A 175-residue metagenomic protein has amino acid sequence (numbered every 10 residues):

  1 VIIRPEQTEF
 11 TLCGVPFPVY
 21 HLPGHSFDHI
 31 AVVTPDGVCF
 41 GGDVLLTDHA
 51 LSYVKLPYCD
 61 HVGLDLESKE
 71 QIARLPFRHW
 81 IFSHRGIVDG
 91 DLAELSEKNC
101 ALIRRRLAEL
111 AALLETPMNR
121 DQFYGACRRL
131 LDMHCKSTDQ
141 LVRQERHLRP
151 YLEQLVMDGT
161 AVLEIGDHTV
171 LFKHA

Functional and structural regions predicted by a protein language model:
V1-I2, P18, L46, G86-K98 (+4 more regions): A structural signal for the main folded, soluble domain(s) of proteins
V1-I2, Q71-P76, T160: A structural motif corresponding to the C-terminal end of an alpha-helix and its immediate exit/capping segment
V1-L12: Active-site HxH/HxHxD metal-binding segment of metal-dependent hydrolases
T11, A31-V33, K173: Short, well-ordered beta-strand micro-motif
C13, T34-P35, E164-G166: Structural motif
P16-P23, F27-L107: Metallo-beta-lactamase
A112-A175: C-terminal regulatory/interaction regions
